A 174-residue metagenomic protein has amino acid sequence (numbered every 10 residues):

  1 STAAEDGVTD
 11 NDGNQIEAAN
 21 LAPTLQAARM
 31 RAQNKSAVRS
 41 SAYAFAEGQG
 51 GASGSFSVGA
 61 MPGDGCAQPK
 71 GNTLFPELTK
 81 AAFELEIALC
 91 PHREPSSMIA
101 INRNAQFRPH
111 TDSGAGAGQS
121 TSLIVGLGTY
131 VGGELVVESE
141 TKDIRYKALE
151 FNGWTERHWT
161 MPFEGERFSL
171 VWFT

Functional and structural regions predicted by a protein language model:
S1-A148, W154-T174: Fe(II)/2-oxoglutarate oxygenase catalytic core
